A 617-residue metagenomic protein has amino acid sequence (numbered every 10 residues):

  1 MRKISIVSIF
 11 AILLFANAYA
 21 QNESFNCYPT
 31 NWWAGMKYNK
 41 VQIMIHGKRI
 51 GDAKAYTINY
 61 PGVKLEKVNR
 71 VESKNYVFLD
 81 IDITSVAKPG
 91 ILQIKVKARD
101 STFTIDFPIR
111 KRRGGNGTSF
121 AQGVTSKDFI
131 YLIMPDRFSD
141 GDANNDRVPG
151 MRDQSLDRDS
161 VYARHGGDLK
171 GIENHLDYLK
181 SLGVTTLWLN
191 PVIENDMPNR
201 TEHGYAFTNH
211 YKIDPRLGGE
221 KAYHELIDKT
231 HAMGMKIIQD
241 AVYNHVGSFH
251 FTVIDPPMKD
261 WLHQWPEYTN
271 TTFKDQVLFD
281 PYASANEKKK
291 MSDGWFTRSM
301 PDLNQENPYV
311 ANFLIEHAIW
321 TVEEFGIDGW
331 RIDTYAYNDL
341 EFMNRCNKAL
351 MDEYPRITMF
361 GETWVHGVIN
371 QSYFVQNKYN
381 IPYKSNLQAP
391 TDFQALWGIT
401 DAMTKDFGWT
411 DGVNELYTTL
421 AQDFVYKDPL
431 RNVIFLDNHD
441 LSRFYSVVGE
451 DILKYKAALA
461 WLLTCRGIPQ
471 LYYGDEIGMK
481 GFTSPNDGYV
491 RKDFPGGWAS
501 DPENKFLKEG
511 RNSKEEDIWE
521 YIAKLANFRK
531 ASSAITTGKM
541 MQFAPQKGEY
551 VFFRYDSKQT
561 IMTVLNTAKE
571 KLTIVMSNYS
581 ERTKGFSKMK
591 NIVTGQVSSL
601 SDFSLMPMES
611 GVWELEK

Functional and structural regions predicted by a protein language model:
M1-N26: Bacterial Sec-dependent N-terminal signal peptides
Q21-D52, P108-N116: Beta-strand/beta-sandwich contexts
K37-D100: Immunoglobulin-like IPT/TIG beta-sandwich domains and homologous Ig-like subdomains
R110-F129, K180, I477-M479, S484-K617: Carbohydrate-interacting/catalytic domains
Y131, L187-L189, I237-Q239, W330 (+3 more regions): Hydrophobic faces of well-ordered beta-strands that scaffold small-molecule active sites in alpha/beta enzyme cores
F138-I319, E324, M343-Y354, T363 (+4 more regions): Substrate-binding/active-site clefts of carbohydrate-active enzymes
G183-T185, M233-M235, G326-D328, P355-I357 (+2 more regions): Short, well-ordered coil/turn segments that N-cap beta-strands
I227, H245, H250, I319 (+11 more regions): Active-site-proximal helices and loops of the catalytic beta/alpha 8
